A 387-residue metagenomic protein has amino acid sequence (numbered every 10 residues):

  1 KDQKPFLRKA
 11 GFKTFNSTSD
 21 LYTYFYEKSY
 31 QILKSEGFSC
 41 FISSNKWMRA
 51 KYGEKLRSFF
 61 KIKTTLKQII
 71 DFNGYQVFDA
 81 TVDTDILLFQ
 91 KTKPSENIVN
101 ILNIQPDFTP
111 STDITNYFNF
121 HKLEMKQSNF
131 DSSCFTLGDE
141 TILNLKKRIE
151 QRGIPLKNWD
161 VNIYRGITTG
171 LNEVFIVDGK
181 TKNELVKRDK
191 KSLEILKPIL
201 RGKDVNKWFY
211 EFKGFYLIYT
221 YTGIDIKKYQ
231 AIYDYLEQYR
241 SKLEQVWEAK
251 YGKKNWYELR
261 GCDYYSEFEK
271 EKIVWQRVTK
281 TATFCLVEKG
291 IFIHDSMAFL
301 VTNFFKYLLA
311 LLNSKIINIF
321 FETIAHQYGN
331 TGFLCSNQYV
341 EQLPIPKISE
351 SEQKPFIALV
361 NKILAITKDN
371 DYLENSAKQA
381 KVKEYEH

Functional and structural regions predicted by a protein language model:
K1-L185, K190, C285-M297, F305 (+1 more regions): Signature of N6-adenine DNA methyltransferases within the class I
K1-P5, L217-T220, H387: Short intrinsically disordered, low-complexity coil segments enriched in acidic
T23, Y30, K126-P355: Polybasic, glycine- and aromatic-enriched phosphate-binding surface used to engage nucleic acids
Y26, G53, R57, L309 (+3 more regions): Hydrophobic face of alpha-helices
L33, G37, W47, F60-Q68 (+4 more regions): A generic secondary-structure signal for well-formed alpha-helical elements
D71-G74, T222, Q379-E386: Non-catalytic, mostly N-terminal accessory regions of nucleic-acid modification and defense proteins
L87, K203-D204, H387: Core structural elements
V340-E386: Extended amphipathic alpha-helical segments enriched in small hydrophobics
